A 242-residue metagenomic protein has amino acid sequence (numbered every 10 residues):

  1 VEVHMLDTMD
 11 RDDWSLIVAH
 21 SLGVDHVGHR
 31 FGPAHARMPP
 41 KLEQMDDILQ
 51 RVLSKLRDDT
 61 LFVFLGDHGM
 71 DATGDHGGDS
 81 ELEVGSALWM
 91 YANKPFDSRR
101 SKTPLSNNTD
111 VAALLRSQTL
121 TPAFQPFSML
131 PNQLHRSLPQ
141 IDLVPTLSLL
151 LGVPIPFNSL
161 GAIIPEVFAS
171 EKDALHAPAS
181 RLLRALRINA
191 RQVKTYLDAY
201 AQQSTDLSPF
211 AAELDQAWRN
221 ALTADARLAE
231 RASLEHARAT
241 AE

Functional and structural regions predicted by a protein language model:
V1-E242: Feature captures the catalytic ectodomains and active-site-proximal regions of enzymes that hydrolyze or transfer
